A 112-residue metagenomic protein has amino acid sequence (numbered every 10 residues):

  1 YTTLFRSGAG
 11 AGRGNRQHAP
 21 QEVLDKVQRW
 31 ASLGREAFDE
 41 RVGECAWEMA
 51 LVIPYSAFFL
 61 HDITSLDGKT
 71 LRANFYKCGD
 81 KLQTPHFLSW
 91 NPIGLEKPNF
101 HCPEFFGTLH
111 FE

Functional and structural regions predicted by a protein language model:
Y1-T3: Positively charged, low-complexity/disordered segments
F5-E112: Structural preference for beta-rich elements and adjacent junctions enriched in aromatics
